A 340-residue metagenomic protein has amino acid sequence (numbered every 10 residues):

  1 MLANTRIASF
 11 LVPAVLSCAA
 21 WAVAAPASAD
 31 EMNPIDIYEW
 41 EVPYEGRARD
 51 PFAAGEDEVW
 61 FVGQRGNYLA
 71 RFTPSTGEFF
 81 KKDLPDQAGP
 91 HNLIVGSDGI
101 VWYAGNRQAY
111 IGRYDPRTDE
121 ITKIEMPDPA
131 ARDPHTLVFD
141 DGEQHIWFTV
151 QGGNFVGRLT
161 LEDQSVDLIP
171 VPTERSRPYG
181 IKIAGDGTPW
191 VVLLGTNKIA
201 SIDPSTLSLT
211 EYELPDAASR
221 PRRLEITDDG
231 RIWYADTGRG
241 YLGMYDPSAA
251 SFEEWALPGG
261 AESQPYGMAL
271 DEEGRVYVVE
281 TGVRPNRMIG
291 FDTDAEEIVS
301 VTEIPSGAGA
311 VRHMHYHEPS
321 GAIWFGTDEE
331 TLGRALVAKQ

Functional and structural regions predicted by a protein language model:
F10-W21: Bacterial N-terminal signal peptides
D30-G46: A short helix->beta-strand "capping" segment at the edge of beta-propeller domains
Y38-V42, E78-D83, E120-M126, S165-V171 (+3 more regions): A short beta-strand motif characteristic of beta-propeller blades
Y44-E56, D86-D98, D128-E143, T173-D186 (+5 more regions): Beta-rich, blade/repeat-based domains predominating in secreted/periplasmic proteins but also intracellular
W60-G66, V101-A109, D140, I146-G152 (+4 more regions): Conserved beta-strand positions in repeat-built beta-propeller and related beta-rich domains
Y68-A70, A109-R113, N154-R158, K198-S201 (+3 more regions): A short loop-to-beta-strand structural motif that recurs across blades of beta-propeller domains
T73-G77, D115-D119, T160-Q164, D203-L207 (+3 more regions): Short loop/turn segments that connect beta-strands within beta-propeller blades
G309-Q340: Blade-level signature of beta-propeller repeat domains, shared across WD40, Kelch, NHL, RCC1 and BNR/Asp-box propellers
